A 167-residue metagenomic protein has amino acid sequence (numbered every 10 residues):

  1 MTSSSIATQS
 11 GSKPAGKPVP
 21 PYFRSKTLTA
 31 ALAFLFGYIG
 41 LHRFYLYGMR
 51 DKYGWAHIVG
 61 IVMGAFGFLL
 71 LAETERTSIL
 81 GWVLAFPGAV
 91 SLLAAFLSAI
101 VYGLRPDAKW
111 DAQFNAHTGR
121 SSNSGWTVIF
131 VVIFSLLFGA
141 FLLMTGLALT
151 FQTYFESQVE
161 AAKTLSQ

Functional and structural regions predicted by a protein language model:
T2-A30, G54-Q167: Transmembrane helix recognition focused on a "late"/terminal membrane span
L32-F44: N-terminal signal-anchor/start-transfer transmembrane helix
D51: Conserved tryptophan-centered aromatic signature that marks the ligand-binding surface of SH3 and related Trp-rich
